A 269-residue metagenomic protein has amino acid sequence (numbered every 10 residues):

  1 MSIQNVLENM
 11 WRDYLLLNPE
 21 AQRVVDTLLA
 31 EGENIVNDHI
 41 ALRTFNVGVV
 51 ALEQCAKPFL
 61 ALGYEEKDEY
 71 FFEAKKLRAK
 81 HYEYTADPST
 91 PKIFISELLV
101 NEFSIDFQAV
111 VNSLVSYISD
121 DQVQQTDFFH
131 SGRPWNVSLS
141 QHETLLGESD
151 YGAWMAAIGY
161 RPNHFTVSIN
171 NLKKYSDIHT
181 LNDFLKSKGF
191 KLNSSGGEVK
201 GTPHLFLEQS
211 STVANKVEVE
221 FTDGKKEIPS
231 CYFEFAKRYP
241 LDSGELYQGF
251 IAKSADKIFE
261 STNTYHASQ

Functional and structural regions predicted by a protein language model:
M1-L52, A56, G63, K67-Q269: Extended, well-ordered protein cores
